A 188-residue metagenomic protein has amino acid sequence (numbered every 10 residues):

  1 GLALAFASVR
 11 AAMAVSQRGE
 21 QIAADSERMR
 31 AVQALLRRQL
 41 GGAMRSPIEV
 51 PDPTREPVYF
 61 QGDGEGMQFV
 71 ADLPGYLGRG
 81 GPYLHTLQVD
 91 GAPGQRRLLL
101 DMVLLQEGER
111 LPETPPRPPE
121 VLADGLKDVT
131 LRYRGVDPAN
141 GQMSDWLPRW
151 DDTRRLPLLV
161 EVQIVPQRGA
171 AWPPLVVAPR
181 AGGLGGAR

Functional and structural regions predicted by a protein language model:
L4, R10-E107: Extracytoplasmic beta-strand-rich oligomerization domains located immediately C-terminal to a leader/signal peptide
M67, L98, E120, V160 (+1 more regions): A broad, low-specificity signal marking well-ordered, structured residues that form hydrophobic/aromatic
L77-G78, L105-E109, A139-N140, A181-L184: A short local loop/turn or secondary-structure capping micro-motif enriched for an aromatic residue
G80-H85, P116-R117, W172: Short, surface-exposed coil-to-beta transition loops
Q88-Q95, V121-D128, R168: A short, structured loop/turn motif at beta-sheet edges
E107-V121: Short aromatic-glycine motifs in intrinsically disordered, low-complexity regions
K127-R188: Short linear sequence signals and composition-biased patches located at protein termini or domain-edge surfaces
